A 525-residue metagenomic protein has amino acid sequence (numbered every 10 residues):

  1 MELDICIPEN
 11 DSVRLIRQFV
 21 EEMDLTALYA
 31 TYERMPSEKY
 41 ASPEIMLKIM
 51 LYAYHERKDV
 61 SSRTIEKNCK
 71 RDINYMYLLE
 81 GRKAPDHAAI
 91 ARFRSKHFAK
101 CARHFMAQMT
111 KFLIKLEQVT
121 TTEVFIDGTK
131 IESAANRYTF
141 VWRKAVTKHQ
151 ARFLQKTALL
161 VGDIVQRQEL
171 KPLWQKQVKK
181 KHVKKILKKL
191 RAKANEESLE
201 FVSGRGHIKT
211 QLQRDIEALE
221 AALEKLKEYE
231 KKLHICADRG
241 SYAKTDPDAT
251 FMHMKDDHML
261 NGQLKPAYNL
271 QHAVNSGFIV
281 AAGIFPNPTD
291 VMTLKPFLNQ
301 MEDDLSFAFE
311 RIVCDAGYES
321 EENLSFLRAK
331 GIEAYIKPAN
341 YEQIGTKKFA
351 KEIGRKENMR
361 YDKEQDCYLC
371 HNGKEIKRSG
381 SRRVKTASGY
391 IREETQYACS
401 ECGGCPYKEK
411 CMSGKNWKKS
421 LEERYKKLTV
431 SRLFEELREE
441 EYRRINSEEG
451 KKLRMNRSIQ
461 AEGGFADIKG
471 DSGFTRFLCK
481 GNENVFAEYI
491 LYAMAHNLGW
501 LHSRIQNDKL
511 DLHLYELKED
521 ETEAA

Functional and structural regions predicted by a protein language model:
M1-D4: Short domain-edge segments at the starts or junctions of modular domains/repeats that frequently include the first
E9-E56: Basic, short loop/linker segments at the boundary and entry of helix-turn-helix/winged-helix-like folds
E38, G81-R82: A Lys/Arg-rich helix-loop hairpin that forms a DNA/phosphate-binding surface
D59-R71, K83-A525: Anion-binding and metal-coordination hotspots
Y77: Aromatic-lined, polymer-binding surfaces characteristic of secreted/periplasmic polysaccharide-degrading enzymes
